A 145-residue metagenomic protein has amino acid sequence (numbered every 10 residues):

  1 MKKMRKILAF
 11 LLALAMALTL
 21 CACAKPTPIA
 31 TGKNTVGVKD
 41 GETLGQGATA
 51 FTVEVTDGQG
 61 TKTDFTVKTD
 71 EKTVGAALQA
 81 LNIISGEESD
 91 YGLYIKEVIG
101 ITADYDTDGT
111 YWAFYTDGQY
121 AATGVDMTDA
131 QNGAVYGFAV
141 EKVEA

Functional and structural regions predicted by a protein language model:
K2-L12, T19-A145: Ubiquitin-like/PB1-type beta-grasp interaction modules and other compact soluble beta-rich domains
